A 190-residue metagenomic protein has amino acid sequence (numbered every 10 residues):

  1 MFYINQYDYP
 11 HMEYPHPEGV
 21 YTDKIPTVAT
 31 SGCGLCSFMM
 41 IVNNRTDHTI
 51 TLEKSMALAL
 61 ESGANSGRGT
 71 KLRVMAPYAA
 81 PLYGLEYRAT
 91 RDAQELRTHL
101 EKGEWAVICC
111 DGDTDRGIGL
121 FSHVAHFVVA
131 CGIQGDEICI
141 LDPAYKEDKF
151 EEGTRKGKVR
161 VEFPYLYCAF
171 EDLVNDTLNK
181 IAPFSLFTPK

Functional and structural regions predicted by a protein language model:
M1-N65: Active-site-adjacent structural segments surrounding the nucleophilic cysteine of cysteine proteases and isopeptidases
P26-S31, S122-V128, V159: Glycine-rich, flexible loop segments associated with nucleotide phosphate handling
A29, G34-F38, K71-M75, D92 (+1 more regions): Stable alpha-helical elements in mature extracytoplasmic
A64-T90: Helix-adjacent hinge/juxtasegments
A89-Y145, K149: Active-site-adjacent substructure of cysteine-protease-like catalytic cores
F121-S122, C131-K190: Noncatalytic regulatory segments and standalone regulatory/sensor domains
